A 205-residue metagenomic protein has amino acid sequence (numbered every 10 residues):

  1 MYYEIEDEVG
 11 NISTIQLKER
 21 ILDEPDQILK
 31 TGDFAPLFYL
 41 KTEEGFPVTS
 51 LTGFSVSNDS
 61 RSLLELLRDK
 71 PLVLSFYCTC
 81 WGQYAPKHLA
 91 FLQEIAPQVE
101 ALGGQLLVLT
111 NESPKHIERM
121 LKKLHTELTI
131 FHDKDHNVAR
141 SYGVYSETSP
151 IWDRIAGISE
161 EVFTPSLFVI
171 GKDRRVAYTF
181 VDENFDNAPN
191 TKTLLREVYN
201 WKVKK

Functional and structural regions predicted by a protein language model:
M1-K205: Chalcogenol-based redox active-site neighborhoods
